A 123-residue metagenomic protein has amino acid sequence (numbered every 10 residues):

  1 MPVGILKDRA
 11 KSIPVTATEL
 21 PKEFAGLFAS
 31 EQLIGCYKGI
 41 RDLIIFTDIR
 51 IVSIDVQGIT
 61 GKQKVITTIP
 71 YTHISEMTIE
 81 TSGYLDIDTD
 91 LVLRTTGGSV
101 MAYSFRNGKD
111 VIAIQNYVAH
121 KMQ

Functional and structural regions predicted by a protein language model:
M1-I44, G108: Anionic N-terminal interaction surfaces
R9-E23, I51-V65, H120: Charged, low-complexity, helix/coiled-coil-prone segments
I13-P14, I74-M77, Y103: Generic ordered-secondary-structure signal
L27-F28, Q32-L43, T47-S99: Phosphoinositide-binding peripheral membrane targeting modules
T95-A113: Canonical phosphoinositide-binding patch of PH/PH-like domains
D110-Q123: Pleckstrin homology
